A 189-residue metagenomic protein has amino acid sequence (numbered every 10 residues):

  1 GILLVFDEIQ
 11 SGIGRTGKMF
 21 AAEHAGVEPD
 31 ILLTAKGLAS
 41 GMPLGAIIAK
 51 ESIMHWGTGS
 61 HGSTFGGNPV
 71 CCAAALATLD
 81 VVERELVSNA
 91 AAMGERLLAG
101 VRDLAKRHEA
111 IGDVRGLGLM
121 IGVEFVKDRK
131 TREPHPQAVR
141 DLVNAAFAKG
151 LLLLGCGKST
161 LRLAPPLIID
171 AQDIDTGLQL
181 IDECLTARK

Functional and structural regions predicted by a protein language model:
G1-K189: Conserved N-terminal phosphate-binding loop of PLP-dependent enzymes in the Aspartate aminotransferase
